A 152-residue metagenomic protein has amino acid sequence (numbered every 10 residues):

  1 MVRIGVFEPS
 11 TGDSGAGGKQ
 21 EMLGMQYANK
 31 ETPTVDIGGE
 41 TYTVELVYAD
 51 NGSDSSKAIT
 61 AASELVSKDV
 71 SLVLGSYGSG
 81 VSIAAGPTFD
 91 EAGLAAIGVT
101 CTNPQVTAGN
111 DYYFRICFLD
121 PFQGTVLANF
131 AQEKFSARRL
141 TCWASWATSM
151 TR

Functional and structural regions predicted by a protein language model:
M1-M22, N29, S76, L140-T148: Short beta-strand segments enriched in small/hydrophobic residues
M1-V6, I37-T43, Q132-R139: Immediate post-signal peptide segment of exported/extracytoplasmic ligand-binding proteins
F7-S10, A49-G52, G75-G78, V99-T102 (+2 more regions): Active-site-proximal beta-strand/loop segments in catalytic clefts of secreted hydrolases
S10, Y113-R152: An alpha-beta-alpha
A16-E21, E31, V35-T107: Beta-alpha junction/loop-to-helix N-cap segments that form part of ligand/metal-binding clefts
K19-Q26, S55, T125, T151-R152: Short, surface-exposed alpha-helical segments at coil->helix boundaries
Q26-P33, Q132: Class I S-adenosyl-L-methionine
N110: Short, charged loop segments at secondary-structure junctions
